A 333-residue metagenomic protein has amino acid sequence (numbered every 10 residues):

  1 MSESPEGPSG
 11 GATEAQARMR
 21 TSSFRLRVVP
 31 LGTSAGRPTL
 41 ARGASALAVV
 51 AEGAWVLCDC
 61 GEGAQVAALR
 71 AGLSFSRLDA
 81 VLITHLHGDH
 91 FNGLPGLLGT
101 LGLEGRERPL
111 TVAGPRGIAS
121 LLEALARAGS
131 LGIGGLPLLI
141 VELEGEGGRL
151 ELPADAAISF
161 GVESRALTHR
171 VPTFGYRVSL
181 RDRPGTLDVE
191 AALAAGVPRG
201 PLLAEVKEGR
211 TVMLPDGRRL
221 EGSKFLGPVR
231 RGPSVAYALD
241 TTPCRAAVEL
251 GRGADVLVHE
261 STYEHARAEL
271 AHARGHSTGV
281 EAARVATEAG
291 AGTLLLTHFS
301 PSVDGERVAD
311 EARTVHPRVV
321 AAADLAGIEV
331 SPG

Functional and structural regions predicted by a protein language model:
S2-G7, E14-R20, E144-L296, G305-E311 (+2 more regions): Metal-dependent phosphodiesterase/nuclease catalytic metal-binding core
E14-L73, E107-P109, Y176-V178, G185 (+2 more regions): Conserved beta-strand hairpin/beta-sheet module of binuclear metal-dependent hydrolase folds, prominently
V29, A113, L139-E144, E163-R165 (+1 more regions): General small-molecule cofactor/ligand-binding pocket signal
E52, R77-L78, E104-P109, E288-L295: Short, surface-exposed connector motifs at secondary-structure boundaries
C58-G61, L78-H87, P115, A236-T241 (+3 more regions): Active-site neighborhood of phospho(di)ester-bond hydrolases with catalytic His/Asp-centered motifs
E62-A113, E142: Active-site metal-binding motif and surrounding structural segment of the metallo-beta-lactamase
G93-L101, D304-R313: Metal-dependent catalytic neighborhoods of phosphoester/phosphodiester hydrolases
A128-L143: A glycine-rich helix N-cap at a beta->alpha junction
